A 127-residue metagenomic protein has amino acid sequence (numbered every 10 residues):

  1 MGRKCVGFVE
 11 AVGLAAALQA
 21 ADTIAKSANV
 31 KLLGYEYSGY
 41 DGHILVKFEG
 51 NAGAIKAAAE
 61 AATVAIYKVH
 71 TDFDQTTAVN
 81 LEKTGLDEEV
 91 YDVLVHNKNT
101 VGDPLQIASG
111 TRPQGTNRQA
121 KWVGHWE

Functional and structural regions predicted by a protein language model:
M1-G42, K47-R118, W122-E127: Long, contiguous binding/interaction regions
